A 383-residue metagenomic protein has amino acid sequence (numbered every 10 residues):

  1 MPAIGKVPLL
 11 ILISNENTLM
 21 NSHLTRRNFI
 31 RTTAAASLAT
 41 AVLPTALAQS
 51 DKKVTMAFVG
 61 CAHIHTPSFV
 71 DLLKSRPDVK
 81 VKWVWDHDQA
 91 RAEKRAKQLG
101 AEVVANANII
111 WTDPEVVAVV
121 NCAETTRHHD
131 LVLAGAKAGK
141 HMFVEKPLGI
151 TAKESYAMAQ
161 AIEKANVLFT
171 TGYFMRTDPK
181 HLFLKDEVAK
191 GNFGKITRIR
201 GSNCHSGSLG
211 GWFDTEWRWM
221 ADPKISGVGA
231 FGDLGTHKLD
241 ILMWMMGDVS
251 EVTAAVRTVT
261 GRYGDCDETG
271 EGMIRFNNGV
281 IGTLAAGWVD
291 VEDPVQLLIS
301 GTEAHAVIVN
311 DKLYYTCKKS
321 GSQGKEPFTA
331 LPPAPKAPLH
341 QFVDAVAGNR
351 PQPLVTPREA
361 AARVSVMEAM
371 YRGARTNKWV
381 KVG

Functional and structural regions predicted by a protein language model:
M1-L24: N-terminal secretory signal peptides
L19-S37: N-terminal secretory signal peptides and thylakoid transit peptides that target proteins across membranes
T33-Q98: N-terminal Rossmann-like dinucleotide-binding module
F58, A105, N121, V144 (+2 more regions): Hydrophobic residues in well-ordered beta-strands that form the structural core
I64, L168, M175-Y263, N377: Predominantly a Rossmann-like dinucleotide-binding segment in NAD(P)-dependent oxidoreductases
D88, A101-A161: Beta-loop-alpha module in the N-terminal Rossmann-like domain of NAD(P)-dependent dehydrogenases, especially those
D233, L239-K312, K336-P351, M367-M370: Contiguous beta-strand/loop segments that form the cofactor/metal-binding neighborhood of enzyme cores
V307, G324-G383: C-terminal helical cap and adjacent loop that interface with cofactors, partners, or active-site loops
